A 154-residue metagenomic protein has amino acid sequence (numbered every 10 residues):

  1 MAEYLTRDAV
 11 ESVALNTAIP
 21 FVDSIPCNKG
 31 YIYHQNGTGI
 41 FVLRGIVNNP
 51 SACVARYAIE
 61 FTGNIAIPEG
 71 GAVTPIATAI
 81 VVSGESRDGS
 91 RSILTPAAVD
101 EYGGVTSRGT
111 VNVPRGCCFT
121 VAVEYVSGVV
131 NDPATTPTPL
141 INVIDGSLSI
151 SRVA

Functional and structural regions predicted by a protein language model:
M1-A154: Extracellular jelly-roll beta-sandwich "head" domains, especially the C-terminal globular C1q domain
